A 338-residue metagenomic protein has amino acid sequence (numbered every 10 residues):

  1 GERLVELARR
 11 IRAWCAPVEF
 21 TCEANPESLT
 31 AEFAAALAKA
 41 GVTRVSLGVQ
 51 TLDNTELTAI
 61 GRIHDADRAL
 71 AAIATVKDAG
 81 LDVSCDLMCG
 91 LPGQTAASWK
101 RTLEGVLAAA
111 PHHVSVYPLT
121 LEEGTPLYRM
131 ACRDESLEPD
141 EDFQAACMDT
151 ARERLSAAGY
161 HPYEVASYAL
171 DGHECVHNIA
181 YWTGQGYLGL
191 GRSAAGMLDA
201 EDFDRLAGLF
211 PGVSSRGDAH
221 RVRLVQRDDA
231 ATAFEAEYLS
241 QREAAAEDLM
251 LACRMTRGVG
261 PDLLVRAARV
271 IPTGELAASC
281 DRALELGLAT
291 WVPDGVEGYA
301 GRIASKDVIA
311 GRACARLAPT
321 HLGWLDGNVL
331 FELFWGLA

Functional and structural regions predicted by a protein language model:
G1-V270: C-terminal scaffold of the Radical SAM
L4, D78, E104, R152 (+5 more regions): Generic N-terminal initiation segments characterized by hydrophobic and/or small/turn-forming residues
A24-P26, P319-L322: Glycine-rich loop motifs involved in handling phospho/adenylate chemistry
L29, G90, G311, L330-E332: A generic signature of intrinsically disordered, low-complexity regions enriched in glycine/proline and charged/polar
R223-H321, A338: Basic, glycine-rich polyanion-binding accessory segments appended to enzymes
H321-A338: Short, amphipathic alpha-helical interaction segments positioned at domain boundaries
